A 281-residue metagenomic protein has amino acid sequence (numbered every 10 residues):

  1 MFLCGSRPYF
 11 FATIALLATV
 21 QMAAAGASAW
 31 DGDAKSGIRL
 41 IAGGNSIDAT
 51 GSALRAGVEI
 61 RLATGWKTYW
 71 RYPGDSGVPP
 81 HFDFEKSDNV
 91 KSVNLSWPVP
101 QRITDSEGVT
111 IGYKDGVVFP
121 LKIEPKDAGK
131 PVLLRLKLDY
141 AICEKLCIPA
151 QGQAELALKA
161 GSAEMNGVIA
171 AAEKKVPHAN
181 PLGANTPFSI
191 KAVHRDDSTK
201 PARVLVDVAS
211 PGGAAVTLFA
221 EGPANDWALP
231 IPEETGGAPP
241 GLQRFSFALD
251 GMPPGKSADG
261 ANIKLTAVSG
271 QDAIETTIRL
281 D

Functional and structural regions predicted by a protein language model:
M1-R7: N-terminal secretory signal peptides that target proteins for export/translocation
F2, A15-L16, G241, R279: Acidic/proline-rich low-complexity IDRs
F10-Q21: Bacterial N-terminal signal peptides
A24-D281: Extracellular/lumen-exposed scaffold segments
